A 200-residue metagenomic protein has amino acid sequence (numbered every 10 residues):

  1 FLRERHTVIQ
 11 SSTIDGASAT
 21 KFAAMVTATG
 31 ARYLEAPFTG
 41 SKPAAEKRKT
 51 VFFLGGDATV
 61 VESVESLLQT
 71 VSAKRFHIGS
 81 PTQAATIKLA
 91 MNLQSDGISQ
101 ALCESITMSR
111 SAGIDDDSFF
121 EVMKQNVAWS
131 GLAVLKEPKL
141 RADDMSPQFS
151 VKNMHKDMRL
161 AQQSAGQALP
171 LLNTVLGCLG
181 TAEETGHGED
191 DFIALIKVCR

Functional and structural regions predicted by a protein language model:
L2-R3, S72, G166: Short conserved AdoMet
R3-T7, T29-A31: A short helix->loop->beta-strand "cap" motif at the edges of active sites that frequently abuts
I9, A19, M154: Aromatic/hydrophobic pocket-lining residues that form the small-molecule binding cavity in soluble enzyme cores
S12-D96: Rossmann-fold dinucleotide-binding core
A17-G30, T59-Q69, D117, E121 (+5 more regions): Replace "anionic and nucleotidyl ligands
Q83-L195: Helical "substrate-binding/catalytic lid" subdomain of Rossmann-like NAD(P)-dependent dehydrogenases/reductases
